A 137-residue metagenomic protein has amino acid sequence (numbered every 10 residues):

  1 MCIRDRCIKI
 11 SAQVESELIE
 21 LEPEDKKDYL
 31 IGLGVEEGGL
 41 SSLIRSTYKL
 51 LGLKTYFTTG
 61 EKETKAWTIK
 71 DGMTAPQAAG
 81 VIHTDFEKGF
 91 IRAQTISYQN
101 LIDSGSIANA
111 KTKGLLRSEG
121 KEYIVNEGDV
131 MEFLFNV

Functional and structural regions predicted by a protein language model:
M1-I3: Short, small-residue-biased leader/transition segments that mark boundaries at the very start of proteins
D5, V35, V81-T84: Short, intrinsically disordered, mixed-charge
R6-I10: Conserved beta-strand/loop subsegment of P-loop NTPase cores
A12-E20, E63-E132: Nucleotide-binding motor/catalytic cores of P-loop/tubulin-like NTPases across gene-expression machines
A12-G60: Anionic-ligand-binding alpha/beta catalytic cores of soluble enzymes and soluble regulatory domains that recognize
F135-N136: Short, surface-exposed secondary-structure boundary micro-motifs
